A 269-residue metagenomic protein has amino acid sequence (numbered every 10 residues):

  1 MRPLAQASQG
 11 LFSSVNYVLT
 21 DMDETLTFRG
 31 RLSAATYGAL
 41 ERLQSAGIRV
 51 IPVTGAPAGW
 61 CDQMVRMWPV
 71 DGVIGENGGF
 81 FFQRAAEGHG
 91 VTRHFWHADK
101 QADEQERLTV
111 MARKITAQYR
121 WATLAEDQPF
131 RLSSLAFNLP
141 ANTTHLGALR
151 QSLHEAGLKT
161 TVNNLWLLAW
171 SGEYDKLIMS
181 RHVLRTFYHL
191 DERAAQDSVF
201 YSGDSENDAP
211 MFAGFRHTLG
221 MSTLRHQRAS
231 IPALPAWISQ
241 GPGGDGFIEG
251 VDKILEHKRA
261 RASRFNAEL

Functional and structural regions predicted by a protein language model:
L4-I48: N-terminal glycine-/serine-/threonine-rich phosphate-binding loop
S8, S13, S33, S180-L269: Mg2+-dependent phosphoryl-transfer enzymes with acidic/Ser/Thr/Gly-rich catalytic loops
V18, L43, V73, T218-G220 (+1 more regions): Short, well-ordered beta-strand core segments
T27, I51-V53, S202: Structural motif
R31-D127: Active-site phosphate-binding/coordination module
W68-P69, N77, A156, G214-F215 (+1 more regions): Short, structured coil segments at secondary-structure junctions
M111-G214: Conserved acidic, metal-coordinating active-site core of Asp-based, Mg2+-dependent phosphoryl-transfer enzymes
